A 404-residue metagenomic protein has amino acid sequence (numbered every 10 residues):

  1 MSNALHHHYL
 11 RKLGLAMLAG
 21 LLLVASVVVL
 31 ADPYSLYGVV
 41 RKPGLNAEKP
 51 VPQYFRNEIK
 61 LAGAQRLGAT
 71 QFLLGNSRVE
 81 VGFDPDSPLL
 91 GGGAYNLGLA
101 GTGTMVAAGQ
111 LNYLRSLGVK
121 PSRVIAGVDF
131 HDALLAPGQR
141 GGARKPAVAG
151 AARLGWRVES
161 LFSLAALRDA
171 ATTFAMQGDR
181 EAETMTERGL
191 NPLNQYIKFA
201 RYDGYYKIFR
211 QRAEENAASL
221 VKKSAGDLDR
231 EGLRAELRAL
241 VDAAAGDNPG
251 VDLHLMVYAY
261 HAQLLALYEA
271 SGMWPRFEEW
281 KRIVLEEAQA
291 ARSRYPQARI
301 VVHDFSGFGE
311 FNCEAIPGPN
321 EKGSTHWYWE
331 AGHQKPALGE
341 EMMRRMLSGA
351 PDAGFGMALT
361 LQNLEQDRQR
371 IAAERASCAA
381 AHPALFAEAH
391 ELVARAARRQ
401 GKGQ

Functional and structural regions predicted by a protein language model:
R11-D32: Hydrophobic membrane-insertion alpha-helices, especially the h-region of bacterial N-terminal signal peptides
D32-R56: Alpha-helical transmembrane signal-anchor/signal-peptide segments
E48-L73: Short extracytoplasmic
G68, L73-L74, R78-E159: Membrane-embedded segments
G75, A126-H131, R210-R212, L255-H261 (+1 more regions): Short loop/turn segments at strand-loop or loop-helix junctions that form parts of catalytic or ligand-binding pockets
G127-V128, P137, G141-D247, P351 (+1 more regions): Secreted/periplasmic serine-hydrolase-like ester/acetyl group-modifying domain
Y206-R294: Conserved, well-ordered alpha-helix/loop/beta-strand core segments that scaffold catalytic motifs
I283-A396: C-terminal regions of proteins
